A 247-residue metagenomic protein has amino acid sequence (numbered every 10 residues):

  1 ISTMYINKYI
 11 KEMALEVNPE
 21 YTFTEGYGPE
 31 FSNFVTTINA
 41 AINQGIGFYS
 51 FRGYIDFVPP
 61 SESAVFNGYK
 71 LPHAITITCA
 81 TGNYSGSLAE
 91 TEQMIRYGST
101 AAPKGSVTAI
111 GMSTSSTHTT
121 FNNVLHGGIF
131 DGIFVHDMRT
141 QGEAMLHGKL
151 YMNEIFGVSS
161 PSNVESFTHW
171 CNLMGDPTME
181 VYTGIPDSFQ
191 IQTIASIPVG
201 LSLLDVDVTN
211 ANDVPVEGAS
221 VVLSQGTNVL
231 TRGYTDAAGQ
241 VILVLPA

Functional and structural regions predicted by a protein language model:
I1-A247: Cysteine-dependent hydrolase recognition
